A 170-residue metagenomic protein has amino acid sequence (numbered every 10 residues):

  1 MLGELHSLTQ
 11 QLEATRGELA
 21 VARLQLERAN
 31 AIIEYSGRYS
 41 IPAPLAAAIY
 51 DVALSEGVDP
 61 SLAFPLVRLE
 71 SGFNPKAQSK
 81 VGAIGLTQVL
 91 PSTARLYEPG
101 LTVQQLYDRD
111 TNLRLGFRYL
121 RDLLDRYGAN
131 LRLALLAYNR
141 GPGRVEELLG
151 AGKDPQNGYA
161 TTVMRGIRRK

Functional and structural regions predicted by a protein language model:
L2, H6-T9, E13-R16: Long amphipathic alpha-helical coiled-coil
E13-K170: Catalytic glycan-binding domains that act on GlcNAc-containing polysaccharides
